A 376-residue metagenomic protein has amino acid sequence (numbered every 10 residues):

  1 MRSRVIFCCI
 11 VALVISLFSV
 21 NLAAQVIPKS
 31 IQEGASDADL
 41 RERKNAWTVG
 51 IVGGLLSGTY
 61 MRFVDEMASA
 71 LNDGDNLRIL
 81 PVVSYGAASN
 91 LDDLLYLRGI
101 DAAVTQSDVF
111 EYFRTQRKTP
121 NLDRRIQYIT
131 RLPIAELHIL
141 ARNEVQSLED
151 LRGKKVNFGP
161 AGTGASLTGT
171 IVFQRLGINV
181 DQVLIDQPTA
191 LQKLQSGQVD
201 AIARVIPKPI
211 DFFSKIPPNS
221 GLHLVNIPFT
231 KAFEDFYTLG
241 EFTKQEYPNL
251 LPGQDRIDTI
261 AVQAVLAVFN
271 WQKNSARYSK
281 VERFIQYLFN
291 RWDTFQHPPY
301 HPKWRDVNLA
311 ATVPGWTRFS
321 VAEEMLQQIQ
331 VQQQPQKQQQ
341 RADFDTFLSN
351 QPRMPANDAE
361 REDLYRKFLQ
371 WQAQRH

Functional and structural regions predicted by a protein language model:
C8-F18: Bacterial N-terminal signal peptides
V26, A161-V172, G240-P314: Ligand-binding clefts/hinges and TM-proximal coupling segments of bilobed small-molecule sensing domains
S30-G34, Q127-Q146: Hydrophobic/proline-rich hinge and linker segments of small-molecule sensing/allosteric domains, predominantly
T48-L71, A135-Q192, S196: Bilobed "Venus flytrap"/periplasmic-binding protein-like clamshell domains and structurally analogous long
D65-S69, L80-N121, L191-K193, I210-I216: Pocket-flanking alpha-helical
L77-G86, N179-Q187: Short beta-strand-to-loop elements that line the ligand-binding cleft of bilobed periplasmic-binding protein-like
S107-D108, R117, I178-A276: Pocket-lining segment of extracytoplasmic ligand-binding domains
T189, Q195, I206-S220, L224 (+2 more regions): An extracytoplasmic/periplasmic, membrane-proximal ligand-sensing/linker region
